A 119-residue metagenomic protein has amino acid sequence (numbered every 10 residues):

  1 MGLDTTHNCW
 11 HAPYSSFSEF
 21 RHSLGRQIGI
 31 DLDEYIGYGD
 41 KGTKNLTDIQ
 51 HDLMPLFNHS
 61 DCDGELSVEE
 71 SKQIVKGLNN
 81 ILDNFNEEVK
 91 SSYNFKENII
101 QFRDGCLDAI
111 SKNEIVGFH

Functional and structural regions predicted by a protein language model:
M1-H119: Acidic (Asp/Glu-rich) sequence patches and key acidic residues that form negatively charged surfaces used
